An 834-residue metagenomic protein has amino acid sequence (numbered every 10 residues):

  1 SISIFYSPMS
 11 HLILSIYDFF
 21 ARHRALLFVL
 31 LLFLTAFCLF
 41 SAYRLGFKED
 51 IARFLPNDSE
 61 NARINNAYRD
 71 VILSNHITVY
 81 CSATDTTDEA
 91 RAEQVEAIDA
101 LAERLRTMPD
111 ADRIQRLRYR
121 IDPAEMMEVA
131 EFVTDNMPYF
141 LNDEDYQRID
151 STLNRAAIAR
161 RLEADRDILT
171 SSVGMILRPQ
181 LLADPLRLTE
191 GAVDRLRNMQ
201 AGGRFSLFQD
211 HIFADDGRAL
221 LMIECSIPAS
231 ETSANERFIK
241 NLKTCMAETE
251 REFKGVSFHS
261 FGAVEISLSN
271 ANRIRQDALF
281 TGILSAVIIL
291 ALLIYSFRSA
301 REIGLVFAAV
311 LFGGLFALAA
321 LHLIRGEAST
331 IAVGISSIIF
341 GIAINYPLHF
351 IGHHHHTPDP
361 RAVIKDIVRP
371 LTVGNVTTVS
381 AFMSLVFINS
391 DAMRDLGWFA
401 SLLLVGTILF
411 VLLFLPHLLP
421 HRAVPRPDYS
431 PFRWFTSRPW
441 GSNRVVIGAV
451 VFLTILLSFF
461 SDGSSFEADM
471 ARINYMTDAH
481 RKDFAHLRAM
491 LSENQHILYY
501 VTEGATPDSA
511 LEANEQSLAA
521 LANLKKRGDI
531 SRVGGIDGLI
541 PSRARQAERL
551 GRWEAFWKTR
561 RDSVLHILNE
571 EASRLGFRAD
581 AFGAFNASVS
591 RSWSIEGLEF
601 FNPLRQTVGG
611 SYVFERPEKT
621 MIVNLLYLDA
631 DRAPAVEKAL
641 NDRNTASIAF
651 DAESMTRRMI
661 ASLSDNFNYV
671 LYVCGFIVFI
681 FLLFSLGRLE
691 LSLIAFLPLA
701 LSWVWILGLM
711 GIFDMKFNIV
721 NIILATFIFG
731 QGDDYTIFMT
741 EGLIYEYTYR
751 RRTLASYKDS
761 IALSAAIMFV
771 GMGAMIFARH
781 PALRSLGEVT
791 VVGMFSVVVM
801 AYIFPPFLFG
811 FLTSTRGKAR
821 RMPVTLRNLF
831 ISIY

Functional and structural regions predicted by a protein language model:
S10-E49, P416-D469, R821-Y834: Signature of alpha-helical transmembrane segments and their immediate interfacial
A42-D85, M199-D210, G441-I447, G463-E503 (+1 more regions): Solvent-exposed, non-transmembrane loop/terminal regulatory segments of multi-pass membrane proteins
A92-R218, G528-T607: Alpha-helical transmembrane helix bundles of large polytopic membrane transport and channel proteins
T170-S299, S588-V678: Extracytoplasmic
E302-H349, L691-F738, G810, A819: Hydrophobic transmembrane alpha-helices and their membrane-interface caps in long multi-pass transport proteins
F307, T357-I388, E746-R779, S796-V798 (+1 more regions): Pore- and gate-forming transmembrane helices of large, multi-pass membrane proteins
L323, I339-H355, V368, T372-Y429 (+3 more regions): Transmembrane alpha-helices and their membrane-interface boundaries in multi-pass membrane transporters and channels
V446-L568: Juxtamembrane segments of multi-pass membrane proteins
